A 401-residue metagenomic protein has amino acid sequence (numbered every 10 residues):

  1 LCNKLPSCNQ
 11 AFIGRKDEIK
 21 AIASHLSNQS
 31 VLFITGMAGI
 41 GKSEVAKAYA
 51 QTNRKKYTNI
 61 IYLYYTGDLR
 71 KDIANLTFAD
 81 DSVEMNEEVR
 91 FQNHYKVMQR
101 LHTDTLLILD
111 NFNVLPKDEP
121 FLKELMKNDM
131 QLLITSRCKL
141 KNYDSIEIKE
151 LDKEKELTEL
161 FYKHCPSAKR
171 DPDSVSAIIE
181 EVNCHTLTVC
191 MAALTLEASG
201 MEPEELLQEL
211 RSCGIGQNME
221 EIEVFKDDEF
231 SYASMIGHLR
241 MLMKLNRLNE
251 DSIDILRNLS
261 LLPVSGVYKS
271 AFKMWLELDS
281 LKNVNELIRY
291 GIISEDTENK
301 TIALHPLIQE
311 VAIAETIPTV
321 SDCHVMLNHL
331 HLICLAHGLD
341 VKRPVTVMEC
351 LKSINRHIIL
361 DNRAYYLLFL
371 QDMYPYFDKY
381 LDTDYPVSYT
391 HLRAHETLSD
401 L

Functional and structural regions predicted by a protein language model:
C2, T195-S252: Loop-to-helix "switch" segment enriched in basic and acidic residues adjacent to catalytic/ligand pockets
C8-F12, D17-H25, Q29-H102: Post-nucleotide-binding-loop coupling segment downstream of the phosphate-binding loop, primarily in RecA-like P-loop
S24-N28, K47-K56, R90-A168, A198: A conserved switch/coupling segment of P-loop NTPase cores
K47, A193-E197, L239-T316, C323-H324 (+1 more regions): C-terminal boundary/linker of central alpha/beta nucleotide-binding cores
R170-I178: Short conserved motifs of the RecA-like P-loop NTPase core
V182-M191: The conserved phosphate-sensing helix
S199-N218, E250-I253, I313-V347, Y366 (+1 more regions): A eukaryote-biased feature capturing mid-to-C-terminal, repeat/solenoid-rich segments of large proteins, strongly
V387-T397: Conserved small/polar residues in nucleotide/adenosyl-binding loops
